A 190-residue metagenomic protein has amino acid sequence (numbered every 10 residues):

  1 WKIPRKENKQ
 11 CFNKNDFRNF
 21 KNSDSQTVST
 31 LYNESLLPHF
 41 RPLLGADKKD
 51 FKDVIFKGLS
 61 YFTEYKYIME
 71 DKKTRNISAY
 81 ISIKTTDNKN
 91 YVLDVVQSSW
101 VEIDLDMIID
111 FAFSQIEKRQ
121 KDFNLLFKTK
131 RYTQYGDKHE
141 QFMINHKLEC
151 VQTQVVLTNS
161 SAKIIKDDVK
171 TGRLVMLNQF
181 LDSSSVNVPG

Functional and structural regions predicted by a protein language model:
W1-K89: Amide-forming acyltransferase catalytic core, primarily the GNAT-like/NAT-type and related acyltransferase folds
W1-K9, D122-G190: Active-site/acyl-donor-binding loops of N-acyltransferases
S23-S29, K48-V54, V92-D104, I144-K147 (+1 more regions): A short, terminal or domain-edge coil/loop segment
L31-R41, E102-E117, V156-L157, V186-G190: Short flexible/disordered coil segments
P42-A46, V96-S98, V155: Non-catalytic recognition/regulatory regions in large multidomain proteins
Y61-K66, Q115-K118, F127-K128, V175-N178: A general structural signal for short secondary-structure boundary/capping elements
D71, I81-T85, D94-Q97, R131 (+1 more regions): Active-site proximal loops enriched in glycine and acidic residues that flank catalytic Cys/His/Asp and coordinate
K89-H146: Acyl-donor binding region in acyl/amide transferases
